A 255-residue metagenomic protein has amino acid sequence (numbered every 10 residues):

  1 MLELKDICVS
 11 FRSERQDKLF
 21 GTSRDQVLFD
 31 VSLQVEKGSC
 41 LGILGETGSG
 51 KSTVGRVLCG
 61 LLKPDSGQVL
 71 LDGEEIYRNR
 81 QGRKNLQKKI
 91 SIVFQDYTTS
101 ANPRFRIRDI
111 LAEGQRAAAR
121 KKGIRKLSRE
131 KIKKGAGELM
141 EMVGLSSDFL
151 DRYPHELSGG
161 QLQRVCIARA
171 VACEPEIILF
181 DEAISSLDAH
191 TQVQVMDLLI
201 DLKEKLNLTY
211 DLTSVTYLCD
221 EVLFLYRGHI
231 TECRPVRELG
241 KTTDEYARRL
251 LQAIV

Functional and structural regions predicted by a protein language model:
C59: Helix-to-loop junction immediately C-terminal to a conserved catalytic motif
G67-R78, L86, R234: Conserved ABC transporter NBD signature motif
S128-D148, L251-Q252: Conserved ABC ATPase "signature" region
Y153-L157, Q161: Conserved ABC ATPase signature
E174: Conserved catalytic motifs of ABC-family nucleotide-binding domains
V215-Y217: A short, surface-exposed alpha-helical micro-motif characterized by mixed small hydrophobic and charged/polar residues
